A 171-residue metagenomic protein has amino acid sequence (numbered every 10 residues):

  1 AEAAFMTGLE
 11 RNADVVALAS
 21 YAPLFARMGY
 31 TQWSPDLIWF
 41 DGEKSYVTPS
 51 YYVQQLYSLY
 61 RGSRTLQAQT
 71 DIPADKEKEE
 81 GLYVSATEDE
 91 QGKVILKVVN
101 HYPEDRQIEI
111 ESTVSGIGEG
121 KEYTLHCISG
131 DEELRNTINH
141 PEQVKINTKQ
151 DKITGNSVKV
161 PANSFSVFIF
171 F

Functional and structural regions predicted by a protein language model:
A1-V84: Aromatic/acidic polysaccharide-binding cleft in carbohydrate-active enzymes
F25-Y30, P103-R106, E132-N136: Flexible loop/turn segments at secondary-structure boundaries
Q32, K76-K78, T87-G92, Q150-I153: Short, ordered beta-strand-loop transition motifs
I38, L66-A74, R106-V114, K149-V160: Generic detection of short hydrophobic beta-strand segments and adjacent strand-loop junctions
S45, P49, V160-F165: Extracellular interaction modules
E79-E119, L125, N163-S166: Carbohydrate-binding surface patches
I117-V160: Acidic, Ser/Thr/Pro-rich beta/coil linker or hinge segments at domain junctions
F168-F171: Short beta-strand-to-coil "C-cap" segments at the C-terminal boundary of structured domains/repeats, marking
